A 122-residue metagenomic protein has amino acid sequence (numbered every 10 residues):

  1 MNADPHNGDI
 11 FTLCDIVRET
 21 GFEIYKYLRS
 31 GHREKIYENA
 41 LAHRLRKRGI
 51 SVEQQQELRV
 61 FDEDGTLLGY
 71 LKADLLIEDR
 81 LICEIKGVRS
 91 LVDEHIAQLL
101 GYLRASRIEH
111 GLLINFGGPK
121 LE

Functional and structural regions predicted by a protein language model:
M1-D9: Short, low-complexity, charge-dense intrinsically disordered segments
V17-Y27: A short, surface-exposed helix-loop junction/capping segment
S30-R80, V88-R89, P119-E122: Active-site metal-binding core of divalent-cation-utilizing nuclease and nuclease-like domains
K86-E122: Nucleic-acid nuclease catalytic cores
